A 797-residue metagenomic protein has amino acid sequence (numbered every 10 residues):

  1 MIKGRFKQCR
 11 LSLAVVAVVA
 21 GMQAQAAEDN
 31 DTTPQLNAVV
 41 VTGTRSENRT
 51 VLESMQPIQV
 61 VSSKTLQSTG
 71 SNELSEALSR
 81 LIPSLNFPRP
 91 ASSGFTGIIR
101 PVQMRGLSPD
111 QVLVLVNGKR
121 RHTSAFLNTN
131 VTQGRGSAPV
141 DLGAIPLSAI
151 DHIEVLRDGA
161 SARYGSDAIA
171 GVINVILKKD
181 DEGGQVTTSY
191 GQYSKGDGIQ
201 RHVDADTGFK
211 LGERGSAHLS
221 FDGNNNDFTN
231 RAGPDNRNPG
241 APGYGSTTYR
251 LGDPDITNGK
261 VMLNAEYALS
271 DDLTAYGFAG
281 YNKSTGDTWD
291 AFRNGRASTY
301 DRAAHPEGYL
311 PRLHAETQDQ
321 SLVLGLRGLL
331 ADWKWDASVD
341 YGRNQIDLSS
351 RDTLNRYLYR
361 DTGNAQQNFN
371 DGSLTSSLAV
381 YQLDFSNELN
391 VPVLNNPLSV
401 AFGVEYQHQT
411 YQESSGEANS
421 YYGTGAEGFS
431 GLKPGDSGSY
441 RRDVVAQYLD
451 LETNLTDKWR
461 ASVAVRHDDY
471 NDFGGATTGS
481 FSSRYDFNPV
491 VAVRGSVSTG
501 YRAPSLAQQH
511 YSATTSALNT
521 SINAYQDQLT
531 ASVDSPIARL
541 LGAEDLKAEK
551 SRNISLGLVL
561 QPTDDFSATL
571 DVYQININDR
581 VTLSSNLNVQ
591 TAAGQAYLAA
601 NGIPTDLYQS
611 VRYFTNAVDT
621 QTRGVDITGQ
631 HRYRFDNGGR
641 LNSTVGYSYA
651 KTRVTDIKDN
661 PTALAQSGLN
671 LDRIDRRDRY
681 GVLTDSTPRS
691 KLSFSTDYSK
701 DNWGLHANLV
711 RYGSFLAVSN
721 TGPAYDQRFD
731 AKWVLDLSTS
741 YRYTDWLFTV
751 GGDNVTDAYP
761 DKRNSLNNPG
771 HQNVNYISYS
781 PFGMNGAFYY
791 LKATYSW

Functional and structural regions predicted by a protein language model:
N30, F402, S567, V572-S719 (+1 more regions): Gram-negative outer-membrane beta-barrel transporters
A38-T69, T96, A125-R135: N-terminal periplasmic "start-of-domain" segments of outer-membrane beta-barrel proteins
E47-N48, S79-S124: Extracytoplasmic beta-strand/coil segments of soluble accessory domains associated with Gram-negative outer-membrane
L74-A77, L81, V102, L115 (+5 more regions): N-terminal periplasmic accessory domains that precede and gate Gram-negative outer-membrane beta-barrel machines
K119-R157: Short acidic/polar hinge/loop motifs at secondary-structure boundaries that mediate gating or recognition
S124, I577, K651, N708-V718 (+1 more regions): C-terminal beta-signal and adjacent terminal beta-strands/loops of Gram-negative outer-membrane beta-barrel proteins
E182-Q185, K195-E307, P311-G325, L329 (+1 more regions): Transmembrane beta-barrel wall of Gram-negative outer-membrane proteins
A303, Y309-L322, Y341, R351-R460 (+2 more regions): Outer-membrane beta-barrel transmembrane domain signature of Gram-negative proteins, especially the mid-to-C-terminal
